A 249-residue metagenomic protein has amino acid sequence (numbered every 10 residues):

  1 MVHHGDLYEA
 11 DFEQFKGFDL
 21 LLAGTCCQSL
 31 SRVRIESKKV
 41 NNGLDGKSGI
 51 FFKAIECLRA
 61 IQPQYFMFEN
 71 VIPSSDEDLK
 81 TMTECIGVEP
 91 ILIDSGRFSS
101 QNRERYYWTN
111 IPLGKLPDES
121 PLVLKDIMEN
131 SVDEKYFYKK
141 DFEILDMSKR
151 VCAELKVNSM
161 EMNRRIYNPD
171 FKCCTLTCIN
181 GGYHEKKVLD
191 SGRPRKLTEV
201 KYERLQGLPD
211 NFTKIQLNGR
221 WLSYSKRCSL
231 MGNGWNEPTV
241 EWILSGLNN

Functional and structural regions predicted by a protein language model:
M1-N249: Conserved active-site and SAM-binding loop architecture of S-adenosyl-L-methionine-dependent nucleic-acid
